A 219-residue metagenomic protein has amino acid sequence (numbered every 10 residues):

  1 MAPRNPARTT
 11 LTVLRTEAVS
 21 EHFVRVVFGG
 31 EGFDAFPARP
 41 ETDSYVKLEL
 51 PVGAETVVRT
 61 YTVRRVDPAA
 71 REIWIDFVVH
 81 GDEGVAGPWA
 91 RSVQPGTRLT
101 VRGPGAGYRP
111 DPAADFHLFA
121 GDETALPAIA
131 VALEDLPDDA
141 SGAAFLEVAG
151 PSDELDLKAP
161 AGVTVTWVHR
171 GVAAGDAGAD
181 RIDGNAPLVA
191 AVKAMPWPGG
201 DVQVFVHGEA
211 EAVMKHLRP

Functional and structural regions predicted by a protein language model:
M1-P219: Extended, composition-driven regions rather than compact fold-specific motifs
